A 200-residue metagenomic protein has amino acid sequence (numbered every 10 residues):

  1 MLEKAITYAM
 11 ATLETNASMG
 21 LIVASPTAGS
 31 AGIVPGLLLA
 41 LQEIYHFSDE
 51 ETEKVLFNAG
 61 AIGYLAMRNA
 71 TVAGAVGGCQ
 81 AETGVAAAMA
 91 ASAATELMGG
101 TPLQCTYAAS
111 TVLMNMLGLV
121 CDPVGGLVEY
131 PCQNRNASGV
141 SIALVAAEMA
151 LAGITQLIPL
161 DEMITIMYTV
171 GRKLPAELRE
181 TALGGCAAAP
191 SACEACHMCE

Functional and structural regions predicted by a protein language model:
M1, A24-A31, E43, S48: Glycine- and small hydrophobic-enriched segments that form the cores of compact globular domains
M1-N16, E51-A70, N115-P123: Acidic-glycine-rich active-site phosphate/pyrophosphate-binding loop
L2-A28, L183, A187: Basic/polar, acidic-poor N-terminal "presequence/leader" segments that form or can form short amphipathic helices
M19-I22, V72-G78, L127-Y130: Active-site-adjacent structural elements in folded domains
M19-L37, C79-A86: Conserved phosphate/anionic-ligand binding catalytic regions in large, soluble enzymes, centered on
P35-F47, A91-G99: Alpha-helical support elements that line or immediately flank enzyme active sites and cofactor-binding pockets
M67, T71-Q80, A86-A87, A91-T95: N-terminal glycine-/lysine-enriched basic segments
A87, A94-E200: Functionally critical mobile loop/hinge segments
